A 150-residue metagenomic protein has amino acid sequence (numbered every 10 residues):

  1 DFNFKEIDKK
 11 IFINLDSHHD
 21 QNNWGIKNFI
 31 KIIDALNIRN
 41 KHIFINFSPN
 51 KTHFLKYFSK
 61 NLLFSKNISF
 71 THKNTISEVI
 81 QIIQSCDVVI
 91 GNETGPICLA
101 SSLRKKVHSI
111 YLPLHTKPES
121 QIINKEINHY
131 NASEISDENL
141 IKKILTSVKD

Functional and structural regions predicted by a protein language model:
D1-N22, I26: Mid-sequence helix-capping/hinge segment at a functional interface
F2-D8, D34, I38-H42, L63-S65 (+1 more regions): Short, Lys/Arg-enriched, disordered terminal segments
D20, T52-H53, T116-K117: Flexible, glycine-rich phosphate/dinucleotide-binding loops and adjacent beta-alpha linkers at cofactor/substrate
N23-W24, K56-F58, S120: Short, well-ordered secondary-structure micro-motifs
N28-L112: Donor-binding and catalytic core of enzymes assembling or modifying cell-surface/extracellular glycoconjugates
C98-D150: Nucleotide-sugar donor-binding patch of glycosyltransferase catalytic domains
